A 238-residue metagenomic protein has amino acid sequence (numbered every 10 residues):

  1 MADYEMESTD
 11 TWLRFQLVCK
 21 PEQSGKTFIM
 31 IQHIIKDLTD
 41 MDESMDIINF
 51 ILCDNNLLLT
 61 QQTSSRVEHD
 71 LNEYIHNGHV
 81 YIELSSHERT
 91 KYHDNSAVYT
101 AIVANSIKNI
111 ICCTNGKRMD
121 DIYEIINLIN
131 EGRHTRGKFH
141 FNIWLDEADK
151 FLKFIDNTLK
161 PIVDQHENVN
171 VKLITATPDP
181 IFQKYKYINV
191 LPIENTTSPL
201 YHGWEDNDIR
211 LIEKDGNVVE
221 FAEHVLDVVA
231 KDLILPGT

Functional and structural regions predicted by a protein language model:
M1-D10, I31: Pre-Walker A adenine-sensing motif
W12-Q32: Walker A/P-loop
V18-S24, E147-F154, P161-K186: Conserved helicase ATPase motor motifs in RecA-like P-loop NTPase domains
T27-I29, I34, S44-E88, T114-R118 (+1 more regions): Conserved Walker A/P-loop ATP-binding site and its immediately adjacent core in helicase/helicase-like ATPase domains
I51-L52, I110-C113, W144, V169-A176: Structural recognition of the conserved hydrophobic beta-strand(s) that form the central parallel beta-sheet of P-loop
L71-N130: Inter-Walker segment of RecA-like/P-loop motor cores
N115-D121, N127-H166, N170: SF2 helicase catalytic motif II
Q183-T238: Conserved interdomain linker/interface between the two RecA-like ATPase lobes of SF2 helicase motors
